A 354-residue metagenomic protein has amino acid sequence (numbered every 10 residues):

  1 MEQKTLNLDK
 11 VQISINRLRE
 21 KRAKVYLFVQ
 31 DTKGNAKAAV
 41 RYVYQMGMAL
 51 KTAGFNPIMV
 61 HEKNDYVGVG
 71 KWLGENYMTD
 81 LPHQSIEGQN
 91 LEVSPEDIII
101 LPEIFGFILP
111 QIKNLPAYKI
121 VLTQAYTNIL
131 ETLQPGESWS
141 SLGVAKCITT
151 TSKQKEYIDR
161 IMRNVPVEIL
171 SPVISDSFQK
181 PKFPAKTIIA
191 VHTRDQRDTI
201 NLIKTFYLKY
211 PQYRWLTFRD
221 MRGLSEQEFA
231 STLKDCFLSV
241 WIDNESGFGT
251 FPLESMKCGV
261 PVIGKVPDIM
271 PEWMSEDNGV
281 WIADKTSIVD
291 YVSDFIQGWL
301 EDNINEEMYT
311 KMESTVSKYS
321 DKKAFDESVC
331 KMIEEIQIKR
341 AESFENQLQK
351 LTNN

Functional and structural regions predicted by a protein language model:
Q12, I58, Y66-V144: Extended catalytic core of nucleotide-activated donor transferases of GT-like folds
Q30-Y42: A short, glycine/small-residue-rich beta-strand->loop->alpha-helix junction that serves as a flexible
A39-Y42, M46, E156-F229: Conserved catalytic-core segment of nucleotide-activated headgroup transferases in glycan assembly
A230, L253-K257, P271-E272: Short alpha-helical segment that forms part of, or immediately flanks, the ligand-binding pocket in carbohydrate-active
N244: Aromatic "clamp/platform" in nucleotide-sugar-dependent glycosyltransferases that forms part of the donor/acceptor
P261-G264: Short hydrophobic beta-strand element within catalytic cores of glycosyltransferases and related nucleotide-activated
E272-G298, N303-E307: Change "using UDP/GDP/dTDP sugars" to "using nucleotide sugars
L300-N353: A charged, aromatic-enriched C-terminal amphipathic alpha-helix characteristic of glycosyltransferases across folds
